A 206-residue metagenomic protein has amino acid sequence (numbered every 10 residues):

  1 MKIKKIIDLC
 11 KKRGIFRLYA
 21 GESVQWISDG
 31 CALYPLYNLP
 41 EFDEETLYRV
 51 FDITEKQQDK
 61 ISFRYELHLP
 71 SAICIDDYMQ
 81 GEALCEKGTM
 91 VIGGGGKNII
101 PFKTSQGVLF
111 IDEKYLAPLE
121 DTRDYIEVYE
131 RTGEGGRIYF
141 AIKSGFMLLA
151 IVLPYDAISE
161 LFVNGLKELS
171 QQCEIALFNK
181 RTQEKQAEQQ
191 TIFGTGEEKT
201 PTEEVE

Functional and structural regions predicted by a protein language model:
M1-L36: Intrinsically disordered, low-complexity linker/loop segments enriched in Gly/Pro and charged/polar residues
D29-A32, T46-E206: C-terminal functional regions that serve as terminal interaction/effector modules
Y37-E41: Short Gly/aromatic-enriched secondary-structure transition segments
